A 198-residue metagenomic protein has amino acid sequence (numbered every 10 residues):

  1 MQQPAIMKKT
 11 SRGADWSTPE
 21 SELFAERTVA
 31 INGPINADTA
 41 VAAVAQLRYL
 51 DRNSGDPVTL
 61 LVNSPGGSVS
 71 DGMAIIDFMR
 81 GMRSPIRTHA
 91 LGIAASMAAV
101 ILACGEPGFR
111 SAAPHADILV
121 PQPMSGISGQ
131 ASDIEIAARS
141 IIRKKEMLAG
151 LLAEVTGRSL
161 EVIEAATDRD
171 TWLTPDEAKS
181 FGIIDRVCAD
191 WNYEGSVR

Functional and structural regions predicted by a protein language model:
M1-M97, A103-R198: N-terminal organellar transit peptides
